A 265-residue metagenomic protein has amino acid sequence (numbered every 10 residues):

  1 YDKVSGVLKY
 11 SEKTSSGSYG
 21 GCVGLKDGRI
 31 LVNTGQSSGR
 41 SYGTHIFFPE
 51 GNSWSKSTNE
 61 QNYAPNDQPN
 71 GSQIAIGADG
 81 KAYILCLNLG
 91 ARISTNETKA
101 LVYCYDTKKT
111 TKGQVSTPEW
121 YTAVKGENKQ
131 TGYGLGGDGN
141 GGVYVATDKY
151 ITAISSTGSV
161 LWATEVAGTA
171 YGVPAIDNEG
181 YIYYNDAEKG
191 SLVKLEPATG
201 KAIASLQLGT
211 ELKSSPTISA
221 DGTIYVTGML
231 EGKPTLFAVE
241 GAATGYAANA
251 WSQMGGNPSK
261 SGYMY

Functional and structural regions predicted by a protein language model:
Y1-Y265: Extracytoplasmic/lumenal domain signature
